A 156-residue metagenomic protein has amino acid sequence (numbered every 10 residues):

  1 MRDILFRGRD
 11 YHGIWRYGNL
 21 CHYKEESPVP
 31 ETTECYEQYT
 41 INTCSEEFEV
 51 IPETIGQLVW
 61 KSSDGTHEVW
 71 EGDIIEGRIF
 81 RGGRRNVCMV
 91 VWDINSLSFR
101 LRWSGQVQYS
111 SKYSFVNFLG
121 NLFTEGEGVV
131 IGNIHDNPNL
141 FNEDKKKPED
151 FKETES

Functional and structural regions predicted by a protein language model:
M1-S156: Secondary-structure transition motif
